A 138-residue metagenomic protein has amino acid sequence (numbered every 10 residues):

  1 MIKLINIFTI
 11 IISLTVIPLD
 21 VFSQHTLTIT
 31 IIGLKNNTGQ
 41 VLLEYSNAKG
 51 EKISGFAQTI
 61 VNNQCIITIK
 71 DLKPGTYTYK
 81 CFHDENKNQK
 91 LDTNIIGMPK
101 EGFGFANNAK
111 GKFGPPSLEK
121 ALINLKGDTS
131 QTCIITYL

Functional and structural regions predicted by a protein language model:
M1-T26: Bacterial Sec-dependent N-terminal signal peptides
F22-V41, T93-L138: Primarily secretory-pathway and cell-envelope proteins
L43-N47: Conserved aromatic beta-strand anchor motif in extracellular beta-sandwich/beta-rich domains
E51-I53: Beta-strand initiation motifs
F56-V61: Short beta-strand segments within Ig-like beta-sandwich modules, predominantly Fibronectin type-III
N63, T68, K73-T76: A glycine-anchored, Pro-Gly-centered beta-turn/N-cap motif
Y77-C81: A short tyrosine-centered beta-strand micro-motif
E85-D92: Acidic, glycine-anchored loop motifs typical of Ca2+
